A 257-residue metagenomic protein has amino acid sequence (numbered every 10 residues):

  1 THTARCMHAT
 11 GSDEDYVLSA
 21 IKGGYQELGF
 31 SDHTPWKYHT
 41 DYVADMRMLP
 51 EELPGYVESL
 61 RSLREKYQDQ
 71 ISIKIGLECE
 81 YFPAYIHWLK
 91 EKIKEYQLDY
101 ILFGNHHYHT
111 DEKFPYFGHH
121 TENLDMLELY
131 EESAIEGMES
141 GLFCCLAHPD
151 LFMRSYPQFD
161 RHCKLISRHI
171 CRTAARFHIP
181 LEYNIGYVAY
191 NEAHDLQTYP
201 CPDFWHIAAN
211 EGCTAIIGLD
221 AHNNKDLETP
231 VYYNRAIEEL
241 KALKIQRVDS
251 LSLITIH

Functional and structural regions predicted by a protein language model:
T1, L28-F30, I73-L77, I101-F103 (+3 more regions): Hydrophobic faces of well-ordered beta-strands that scaffold small-molecule active sites in alpha/beta enzyme cores
T1-H2, D13, L18, G24 (+2 more regions): Charged catalytic cores and adjacent phosphate/nucleic-acid-binding surfaces used for phosphate/nucleic-acid chemistry
T1-P83, H87-W88, I93, S155-L165 (+5 more regions): An N-terminally biased module of ancient metal coordination in phosphate/nucleic-acid-related enzymes
T10, P35-Y38, Y96-Y190: Divalent metal-binding pocket/active-site signature
S12, E52-G55, L129, L196-P200: Short secondary-structure boundary/capping elements
I21-K22, L60-Q70, L89-D99, E136-L142 (+2 more regions): Acidic (Asp/Glu)-rich catalytic clusters
Q26-D32, S59-S62, G104-H109, E131-G137 (+3 more regions): Short C-terminal domain-edge/linker segments immediately following a structured domain
F82, T110, L253-H257: A short acidic, often aromatic-flanked loop/helix-cap motif at beta-alpha or helix-coil junctions that lines enzyme
